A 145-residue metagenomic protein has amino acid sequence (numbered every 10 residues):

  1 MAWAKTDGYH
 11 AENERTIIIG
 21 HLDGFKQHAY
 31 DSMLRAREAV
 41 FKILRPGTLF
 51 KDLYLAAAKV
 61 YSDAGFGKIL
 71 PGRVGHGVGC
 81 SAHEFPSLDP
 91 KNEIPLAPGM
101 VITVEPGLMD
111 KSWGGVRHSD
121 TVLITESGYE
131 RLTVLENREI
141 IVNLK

Functional and structural regions predicted by a protein language model:
M1-K145: Active-site neighborhoods and metal-handling regions in enzymes and metal-associated proteins
